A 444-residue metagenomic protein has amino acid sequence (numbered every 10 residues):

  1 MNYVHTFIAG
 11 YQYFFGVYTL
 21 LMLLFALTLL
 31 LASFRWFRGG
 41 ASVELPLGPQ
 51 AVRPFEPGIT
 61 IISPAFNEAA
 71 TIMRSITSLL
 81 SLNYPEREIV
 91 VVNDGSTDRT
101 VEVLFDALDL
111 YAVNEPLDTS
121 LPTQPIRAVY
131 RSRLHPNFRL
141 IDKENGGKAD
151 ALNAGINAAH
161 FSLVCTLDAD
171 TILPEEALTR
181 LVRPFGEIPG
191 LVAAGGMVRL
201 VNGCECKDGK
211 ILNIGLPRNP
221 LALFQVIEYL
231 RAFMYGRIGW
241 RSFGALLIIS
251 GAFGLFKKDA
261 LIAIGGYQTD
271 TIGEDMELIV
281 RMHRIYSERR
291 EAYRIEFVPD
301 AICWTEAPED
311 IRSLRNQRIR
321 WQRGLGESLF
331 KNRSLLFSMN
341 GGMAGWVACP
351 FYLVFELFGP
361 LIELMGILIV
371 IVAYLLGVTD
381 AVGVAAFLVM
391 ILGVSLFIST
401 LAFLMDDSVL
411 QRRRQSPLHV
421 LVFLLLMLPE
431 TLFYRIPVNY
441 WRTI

Functional and structural regions predicted by a protein language model:
M1-F55, R237, G366, T400-M405 (+2 more regions): N-terminal membrane-anchoring/stem segments of glycan-assembly enzymes
L29-E86, E102-F105: N-terminal signal-anchor transmembrane helix
P57-T60, E88, I262, E277: Cell-envelope/extracellular polymer assembly enzymes that use nucleotide-activated donors
T77-I141: Acidic donor-binding segment of Leloir-type glycosyltransferases
V113-N153, N157, F161, E175-T271 (+3 more regions): Long helical/loop segments within the catalytic core of UDP-sugar-dependent glycosyltransferases, especially the large
V164: Short aromatic/hydrophobic "clamp" motif used to bind/position activated sugar donors
A260-A263, T271-F297: A short, conserved alpha-helix in the catalytic core of glycosyltransferases
F351-T443: Membrane-embedded multi-pass helical conduit in multi-pass membrane proteins, especially envelope-biosynthetic
